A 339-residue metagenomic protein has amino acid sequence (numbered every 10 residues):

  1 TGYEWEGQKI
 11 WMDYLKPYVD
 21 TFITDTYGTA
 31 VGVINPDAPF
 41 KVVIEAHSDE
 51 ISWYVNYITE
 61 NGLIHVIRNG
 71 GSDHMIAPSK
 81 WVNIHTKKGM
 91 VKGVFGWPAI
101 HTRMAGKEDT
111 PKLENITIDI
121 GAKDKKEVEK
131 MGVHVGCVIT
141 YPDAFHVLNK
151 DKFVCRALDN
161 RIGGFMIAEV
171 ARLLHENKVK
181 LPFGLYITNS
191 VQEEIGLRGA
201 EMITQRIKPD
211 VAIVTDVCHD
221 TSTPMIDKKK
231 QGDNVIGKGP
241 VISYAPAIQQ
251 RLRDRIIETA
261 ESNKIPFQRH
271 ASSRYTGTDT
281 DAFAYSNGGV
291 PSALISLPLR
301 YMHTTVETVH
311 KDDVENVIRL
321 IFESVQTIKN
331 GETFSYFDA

Functional and structural regions predicted by a protein language model:
T1-A339: N-terminal hydrophobic/helix-forming segments and targeting peptides
